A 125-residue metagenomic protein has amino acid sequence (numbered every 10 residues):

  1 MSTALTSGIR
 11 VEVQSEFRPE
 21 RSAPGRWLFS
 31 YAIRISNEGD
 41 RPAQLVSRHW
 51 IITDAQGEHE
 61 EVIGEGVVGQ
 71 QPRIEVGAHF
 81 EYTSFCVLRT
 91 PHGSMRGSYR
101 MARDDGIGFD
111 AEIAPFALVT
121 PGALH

Functional and structural regions predicted by a protein language model:
M1-R26: Low-complexity, acidic Ser/Thr/Pro/Gly-rich terminal tails and inter-domain linkers that flank the onset of structured
I9, W27, Q44, A78-F80 (+1 more regions): Residue-level preference for beta-strand/loop junctions
R21-G25, P42, R89-G93: Short glycine/serine/proline-enriched coil/turn segments at secondary-structure junctions
R26-A32, M95-R96: Short, solvent-exposed loop/turn segments enriched in Ser/Thr/Gly
R34-G39: Asparagine-centered strand-capping/turn motif at beta-strand->loop junctions
R41-E60, M101: Short acidic, flexible loop segments centered on an aromatic residue
E60-H92: Intrinsically disordered, low-complexity Pro/Gly/Ser/Thr-rich segments with frequent PxxP/GP/PP motifs and embedded
V87-H125: Terminal connector regions
